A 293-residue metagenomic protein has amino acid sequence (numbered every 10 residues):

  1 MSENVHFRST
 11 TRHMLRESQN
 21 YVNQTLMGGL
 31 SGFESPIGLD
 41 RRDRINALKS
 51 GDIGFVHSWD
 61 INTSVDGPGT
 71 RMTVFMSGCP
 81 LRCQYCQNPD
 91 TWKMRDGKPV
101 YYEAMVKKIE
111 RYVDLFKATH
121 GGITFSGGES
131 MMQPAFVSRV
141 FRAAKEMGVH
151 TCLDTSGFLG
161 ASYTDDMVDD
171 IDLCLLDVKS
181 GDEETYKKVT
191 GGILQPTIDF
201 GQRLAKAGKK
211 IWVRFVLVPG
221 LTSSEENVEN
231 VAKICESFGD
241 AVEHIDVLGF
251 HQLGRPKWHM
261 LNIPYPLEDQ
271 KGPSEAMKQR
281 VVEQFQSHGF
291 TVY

Functional and structural regions predicted by a protein language model:
M1-I53, H57-T63, P219-Y293: Auxiliary Fe-S-binding modules of radical SAM enzymes
L30-G38, V56, S77-P80, T91 (+3 more regions): N-terminal/domain-start segments enriched in small and hydrophobic, helix-friendly residues, covering either
L48-K49, V65-G67, K117, M167-V168: Solvent-exposed alpha-helices and their adjacent loops that cap or buttress functional pockets in soluble metabolic
G51, S58-Y101: Canonical Radical SAM [4Fe-4S] cluster-binding loop centered on the CxxxCxxC motif and its immediate flanking residues
D90-M94, K187-I193, N262-Q270: Short glycine-enriched, charge-decorated loop/helix-capping segments at active-site entrances that position
P99, G191-L194, G272-E275: Short, conserved loop/turn and helix-capping segments at secondary-structure boundaries that abut family-defining
V106, E110-G122, S126-M260: Conserved AdoMet/S-adenosylmethionine-binding subsite of the radical SAM
